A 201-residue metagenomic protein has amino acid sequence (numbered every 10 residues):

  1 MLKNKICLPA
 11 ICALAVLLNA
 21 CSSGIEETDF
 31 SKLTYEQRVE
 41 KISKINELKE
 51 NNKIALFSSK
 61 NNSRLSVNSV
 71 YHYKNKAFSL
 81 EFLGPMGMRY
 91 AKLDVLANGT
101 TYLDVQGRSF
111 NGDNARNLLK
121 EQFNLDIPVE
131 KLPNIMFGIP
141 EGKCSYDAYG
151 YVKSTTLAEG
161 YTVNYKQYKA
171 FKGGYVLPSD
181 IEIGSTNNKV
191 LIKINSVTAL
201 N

Functional and structural regions predicted by a protein language model:
M1-A10: Bacterial N-terminal signal peptides that target proteins for export
L17-A20: C-terminal motif of bacterial Sec signal peptides marking the signal peptidase cleavage site
S22-I25: Bacterial signal peptide processing site
R38-N61: A short, Trp-centered hydrophobic/proline-enriched beta-strand micro-motif
I54-K60, L65-A91: N-terminal beta-strand/beta-hairpin edge segment
A77-D126: An acidic-aromatic
V105-E159: Flexible, processing/modification-adjacent segments and terminal tails in exported/periplasmic/extracellular proteins
G138-N201: Gly/Pro-enriched, hydrophobic low-complexity segments that function as extracytoplasmic propeptides/linkers
